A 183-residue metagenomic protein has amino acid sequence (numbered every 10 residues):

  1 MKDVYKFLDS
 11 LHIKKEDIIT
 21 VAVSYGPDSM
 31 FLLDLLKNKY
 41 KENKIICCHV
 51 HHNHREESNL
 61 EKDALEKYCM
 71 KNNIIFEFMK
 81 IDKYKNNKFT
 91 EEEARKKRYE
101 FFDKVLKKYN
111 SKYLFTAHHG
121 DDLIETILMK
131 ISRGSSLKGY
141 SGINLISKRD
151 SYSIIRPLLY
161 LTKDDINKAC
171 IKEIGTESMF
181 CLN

Functional and structural regions predicted by a protein language model:
M1-N183: Core alpha/beta nucleotide-donor-binding catalytic domains of modification enzymes
